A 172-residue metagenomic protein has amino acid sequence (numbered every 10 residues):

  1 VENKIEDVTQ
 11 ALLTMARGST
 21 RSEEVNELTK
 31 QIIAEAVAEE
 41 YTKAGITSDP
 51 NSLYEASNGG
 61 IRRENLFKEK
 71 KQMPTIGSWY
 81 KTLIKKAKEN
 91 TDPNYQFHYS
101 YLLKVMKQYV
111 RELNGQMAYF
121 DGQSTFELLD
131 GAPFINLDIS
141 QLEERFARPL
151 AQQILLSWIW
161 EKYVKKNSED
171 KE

Functional and structural regions predicted by a protein language model:
V1-E172: P-loop NTPase motor domains
